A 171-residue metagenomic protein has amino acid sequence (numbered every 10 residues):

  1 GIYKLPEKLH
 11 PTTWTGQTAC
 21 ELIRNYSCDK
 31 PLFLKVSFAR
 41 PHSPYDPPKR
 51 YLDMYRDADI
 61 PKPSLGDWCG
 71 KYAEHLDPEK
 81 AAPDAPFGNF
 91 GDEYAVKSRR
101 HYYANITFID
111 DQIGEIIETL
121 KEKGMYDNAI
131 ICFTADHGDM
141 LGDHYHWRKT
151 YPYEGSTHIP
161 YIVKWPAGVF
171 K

Functional and structural regions predicted by a protein language model:
G1-K171: Active-site-proximal cap/lid insertion segments
